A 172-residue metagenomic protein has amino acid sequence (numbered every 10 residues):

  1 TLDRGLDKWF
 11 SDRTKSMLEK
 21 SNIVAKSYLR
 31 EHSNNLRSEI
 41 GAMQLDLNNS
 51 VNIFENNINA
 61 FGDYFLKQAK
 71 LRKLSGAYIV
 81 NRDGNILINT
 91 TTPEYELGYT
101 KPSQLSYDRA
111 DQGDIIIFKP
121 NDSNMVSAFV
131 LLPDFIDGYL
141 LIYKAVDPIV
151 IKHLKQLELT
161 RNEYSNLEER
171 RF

Functional and structural regions predicted by a protein language model:
T1-E55: Juxtamembrane extracytoplasmic/periplasmic/luminal helical "stalk" adjacent to the first N-terminal
W9, N59-A60, N166-R170: Short, charged amphipathic alpha-helical "coupling" segments at sensory-output junctions in signaling proteins
N52-L66, L71-L74, N85-D122, K155-N162: Extracytoplasmic/periplasmic sensor domains and loops in membrane signaling proteins
N81: Short, acidic, Ser/Thr-enriched surface-loop or helix-capping motifs
D122-L131, D137-L140: A short beta-strand signature within small-molecule sensing/ligand-binding domains used in signal transduction
I149-F172: Membrane-interface helix-start motif
